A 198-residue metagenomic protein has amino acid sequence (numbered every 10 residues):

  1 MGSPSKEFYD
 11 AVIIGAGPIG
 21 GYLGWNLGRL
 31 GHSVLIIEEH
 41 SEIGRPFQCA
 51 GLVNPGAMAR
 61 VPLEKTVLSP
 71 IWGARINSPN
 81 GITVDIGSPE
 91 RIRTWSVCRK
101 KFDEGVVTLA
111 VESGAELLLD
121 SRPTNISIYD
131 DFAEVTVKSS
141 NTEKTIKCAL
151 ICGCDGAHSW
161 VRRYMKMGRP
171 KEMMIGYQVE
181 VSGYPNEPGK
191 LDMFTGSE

Functional and structural regions predicted by a protein language model:
G2-I19: Beta1/beta-strand and adjacent pyrophosphate-binding region of the FAD-binding site in flavoprotein oxidoreductases
S5-E7, L68, M173: Residue-level preference for beta-strand/loop junctions
K6, I82-D85, T142-T145: Short, mixed charged/polar active-site loops that provide acid/base catalysis or chelate metal/phosphate cofactors
V12-A16, W25-Q48: Glycine-rich FAD pyrophosphate-binding loop
A16, N26, L30, L109-E198: Predominantly flavin-linked oxidoreductase catalytic cores and closely associated redox partners
Y22: Short alpha-helical segment within the catalytic ATP-binding CA
F47, V61, M165: Short, flexible helix/strand-to-coil boundary loops that buttress conserved ligand/catalytic motifs in alpha/beta
N54-V107, I128: A conserved beta-strand/loop capping segment in the N-terminal third of enzymes that catalyze redox or closely related
